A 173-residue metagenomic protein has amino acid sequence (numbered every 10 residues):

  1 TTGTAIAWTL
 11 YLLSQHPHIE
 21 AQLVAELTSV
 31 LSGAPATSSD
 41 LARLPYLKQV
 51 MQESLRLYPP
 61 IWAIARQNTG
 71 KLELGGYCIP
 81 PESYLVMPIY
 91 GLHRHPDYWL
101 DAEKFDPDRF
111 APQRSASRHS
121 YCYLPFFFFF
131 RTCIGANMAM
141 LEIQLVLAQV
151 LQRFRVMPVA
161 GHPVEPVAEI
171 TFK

Functional and structural regions predicted by a protein language model:
T1-T28, S54, Y84-P88, L124-P125 (+2 more regions): Central I-helix of cytochrome P450 enzymes
T2, R43-Y46, C122, A139: An acidic site on a long C-lobe helix of protein kinase domains
H16, A21, L41, M87-S115: Conserved cytochrome P450 K-helix/beta-meander segment immediately N-terminal to the heme-binding cysteine loop
P17-I19, M138-F172: Cytochrome P450 heme-binding "Cys pocket" and the immediately downstream C-terminal segment
A34-G75, P96: Conserved cytochrome P450 K-helix E-x-x-R motif and the immediately C-terminal K′/meander segment
T37-P45, C133-G135, I170-K173: Conserved, non-catalytic sequence blocks in retroelement Pol enzymes and Pol-derived host proteins
R114-L124: Active-site-adjacent bridging/hinge elements
